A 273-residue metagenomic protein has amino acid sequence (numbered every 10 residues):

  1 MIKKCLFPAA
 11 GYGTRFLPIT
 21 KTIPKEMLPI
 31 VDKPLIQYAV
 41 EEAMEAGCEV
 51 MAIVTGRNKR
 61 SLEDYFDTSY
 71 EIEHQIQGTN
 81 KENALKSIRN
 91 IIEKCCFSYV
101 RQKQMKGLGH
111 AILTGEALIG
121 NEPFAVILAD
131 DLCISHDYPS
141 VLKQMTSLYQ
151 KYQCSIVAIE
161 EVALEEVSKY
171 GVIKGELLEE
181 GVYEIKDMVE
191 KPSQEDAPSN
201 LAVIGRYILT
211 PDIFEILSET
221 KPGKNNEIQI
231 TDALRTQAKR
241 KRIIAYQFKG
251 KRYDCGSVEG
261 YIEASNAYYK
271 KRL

Functional and structural regions predicted by a protein language model:
I2-K81, Y138-S140, S147: N-terminal glycine-rich phosphate-binding loop and ensuing alpha1 helix
K4, E49-M51, C96, P123 (+3 more regions): Residues at the starts of beta-strands that form the adenosine-phosphate
M27, F97-Y99, S155-V157, I243-A245 (+1 more regions): Conserved beta-strand scaffold positions in the cores of enzyme catalytic domains, especially in NTP/NDP-utilizing
L35-Y38, H110-T114, A233: Well-ordered alpha-helical segments embedded in enzymatic catalytic cores
I72-Q75, E82-G175, P211, S218-T220: Conserved beta-loop-beta/alpha segment of the NTase-like Rossmann-fold superfamily that binds/positions NTPs
A125, Y138-L142, T146-Q150, L177-Y253 (+1 more regions): Catalytic-core segments of class I nucleotidyltransferases/pyrophosphorylases that form NMP-activated intermediates
